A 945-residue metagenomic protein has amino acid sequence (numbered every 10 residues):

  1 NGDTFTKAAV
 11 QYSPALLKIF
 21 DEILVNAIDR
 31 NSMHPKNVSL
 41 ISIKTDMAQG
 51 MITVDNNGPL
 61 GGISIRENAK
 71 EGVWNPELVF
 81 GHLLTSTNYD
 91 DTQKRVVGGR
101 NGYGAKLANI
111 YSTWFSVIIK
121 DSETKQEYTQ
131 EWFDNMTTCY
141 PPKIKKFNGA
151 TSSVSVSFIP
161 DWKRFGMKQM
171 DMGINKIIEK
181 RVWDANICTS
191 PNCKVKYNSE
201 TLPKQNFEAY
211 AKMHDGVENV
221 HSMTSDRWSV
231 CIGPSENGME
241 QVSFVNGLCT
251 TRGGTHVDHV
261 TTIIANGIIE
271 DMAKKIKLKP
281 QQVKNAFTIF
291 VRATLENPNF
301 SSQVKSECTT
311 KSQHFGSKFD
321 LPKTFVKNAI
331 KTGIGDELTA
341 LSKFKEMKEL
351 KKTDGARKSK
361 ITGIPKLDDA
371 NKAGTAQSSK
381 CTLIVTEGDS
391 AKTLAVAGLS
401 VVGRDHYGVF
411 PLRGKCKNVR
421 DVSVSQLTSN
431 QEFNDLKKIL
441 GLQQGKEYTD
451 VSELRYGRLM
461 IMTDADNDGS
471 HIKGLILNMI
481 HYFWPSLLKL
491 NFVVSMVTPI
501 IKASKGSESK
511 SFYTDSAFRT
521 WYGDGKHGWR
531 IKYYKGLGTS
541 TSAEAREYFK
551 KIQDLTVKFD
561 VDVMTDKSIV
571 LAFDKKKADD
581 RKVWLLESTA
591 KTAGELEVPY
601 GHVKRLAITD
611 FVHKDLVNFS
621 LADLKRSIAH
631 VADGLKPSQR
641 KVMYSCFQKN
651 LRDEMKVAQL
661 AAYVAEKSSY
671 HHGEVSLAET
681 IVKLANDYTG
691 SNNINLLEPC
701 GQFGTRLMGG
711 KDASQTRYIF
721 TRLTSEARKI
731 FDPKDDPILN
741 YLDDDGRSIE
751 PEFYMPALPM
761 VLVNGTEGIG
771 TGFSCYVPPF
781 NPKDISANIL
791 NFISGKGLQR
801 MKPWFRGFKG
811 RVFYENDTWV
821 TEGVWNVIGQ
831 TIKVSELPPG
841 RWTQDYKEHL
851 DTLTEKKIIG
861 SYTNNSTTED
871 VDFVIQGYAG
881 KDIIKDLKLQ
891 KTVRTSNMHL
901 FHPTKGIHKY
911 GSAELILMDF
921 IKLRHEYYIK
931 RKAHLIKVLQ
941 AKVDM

Functional and structural regions predicted by a protein language model:
N1-M945: Conserved phosphate-chemistry cores used by DNA topoisomerases
